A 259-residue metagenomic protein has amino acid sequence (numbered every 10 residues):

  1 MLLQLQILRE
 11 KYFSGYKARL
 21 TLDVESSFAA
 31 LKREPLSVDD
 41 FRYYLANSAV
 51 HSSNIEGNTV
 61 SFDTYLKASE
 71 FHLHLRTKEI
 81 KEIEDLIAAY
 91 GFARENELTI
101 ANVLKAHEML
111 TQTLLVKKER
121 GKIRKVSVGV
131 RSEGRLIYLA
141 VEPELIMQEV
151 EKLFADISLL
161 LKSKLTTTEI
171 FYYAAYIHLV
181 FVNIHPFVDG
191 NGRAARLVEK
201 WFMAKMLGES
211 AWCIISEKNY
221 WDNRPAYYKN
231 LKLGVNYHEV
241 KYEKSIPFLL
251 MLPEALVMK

Functional and structural regions predicted by a protein language model:
M1-K259: FIC/Doc superfamily catalytic core
